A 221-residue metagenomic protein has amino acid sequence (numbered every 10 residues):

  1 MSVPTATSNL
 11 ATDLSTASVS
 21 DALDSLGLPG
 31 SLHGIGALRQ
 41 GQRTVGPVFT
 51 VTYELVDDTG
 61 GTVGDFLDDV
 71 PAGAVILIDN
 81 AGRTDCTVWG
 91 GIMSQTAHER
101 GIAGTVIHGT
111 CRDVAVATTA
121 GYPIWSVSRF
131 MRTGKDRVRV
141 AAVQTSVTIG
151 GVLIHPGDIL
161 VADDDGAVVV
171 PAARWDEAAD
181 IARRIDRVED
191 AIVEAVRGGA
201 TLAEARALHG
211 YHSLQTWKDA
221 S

Functional and structural regions predicted by a protein language model:
M1-P156, V170-L202, A207-S221: Feature captures the catalytic cores and cofactor-binding loops of soluble hydro-lyases/lyases that act on carboxylate
L160: C-terminal binding/interaction regions
D163: Beta-strand-loop-alpha-helix segment that lines the small-molecule cofactor/substrate pocket of alpha/beta enzymes
G166-V168: Channel- or pocket-lining gating/hinge segments that regulate access to a cavity or pore
